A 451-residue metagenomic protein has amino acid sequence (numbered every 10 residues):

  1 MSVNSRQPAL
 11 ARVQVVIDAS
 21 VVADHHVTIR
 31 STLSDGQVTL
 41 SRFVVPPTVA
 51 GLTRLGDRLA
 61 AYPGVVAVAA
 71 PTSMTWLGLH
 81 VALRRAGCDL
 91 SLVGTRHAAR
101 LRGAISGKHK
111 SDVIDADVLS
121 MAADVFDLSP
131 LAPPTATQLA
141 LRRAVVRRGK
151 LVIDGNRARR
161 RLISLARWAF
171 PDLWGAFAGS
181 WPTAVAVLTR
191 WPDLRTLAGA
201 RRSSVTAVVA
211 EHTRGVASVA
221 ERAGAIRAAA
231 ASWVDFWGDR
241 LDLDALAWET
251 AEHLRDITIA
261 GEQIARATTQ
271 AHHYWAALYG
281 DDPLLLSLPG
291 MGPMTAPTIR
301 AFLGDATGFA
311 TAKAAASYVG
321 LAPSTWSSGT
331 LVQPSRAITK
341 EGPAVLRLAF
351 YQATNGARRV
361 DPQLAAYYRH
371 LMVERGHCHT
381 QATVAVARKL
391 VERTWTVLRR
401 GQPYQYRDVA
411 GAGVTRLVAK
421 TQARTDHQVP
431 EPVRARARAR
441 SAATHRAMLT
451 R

Functional and structural regions predicted by a protein language model:
M1-R451: A detector of single, family-specific signature residues that are central to catalytic or substrate-handling motifs
